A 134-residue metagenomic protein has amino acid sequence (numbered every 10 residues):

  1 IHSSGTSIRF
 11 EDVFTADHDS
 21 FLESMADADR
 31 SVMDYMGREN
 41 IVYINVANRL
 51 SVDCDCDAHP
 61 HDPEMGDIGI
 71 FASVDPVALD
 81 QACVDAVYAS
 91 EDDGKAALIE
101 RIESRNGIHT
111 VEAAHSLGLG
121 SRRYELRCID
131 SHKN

Functional and structural regions predicted by a protein language model:
I1-N134: Extended, low-polarity segments enriched in aliphatic/aromatic residues
